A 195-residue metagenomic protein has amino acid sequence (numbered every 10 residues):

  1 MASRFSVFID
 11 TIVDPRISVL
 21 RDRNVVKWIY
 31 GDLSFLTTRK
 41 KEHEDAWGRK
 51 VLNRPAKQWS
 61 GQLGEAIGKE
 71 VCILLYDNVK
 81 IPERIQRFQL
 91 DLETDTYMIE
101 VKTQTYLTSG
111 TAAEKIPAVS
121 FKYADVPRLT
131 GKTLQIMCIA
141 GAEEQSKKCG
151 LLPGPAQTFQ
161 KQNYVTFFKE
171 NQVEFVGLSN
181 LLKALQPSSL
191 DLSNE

Functional and structural regions predicted by a protein language model:
M1-Y76: Interdomain/boundary linker segments immediately adjacent to catalytic/signaling cores
A66, E70, S120, F159-Q162: Residue-level marker for well-ordered alpha-helical positions
G68-Y76, Y123-T130, F168: Hydrophobic, Leu/Ile/Phe/Ala-enriched alpha-helical segments that form helix-helix packing faces
L75-E83: Short secondary-structure junctions
F88: Beta-rich catalytic cores
L92-T105: Conserved catalytic cores of phosphodiester-cleaving nucleases, focusing on short active-site segments
T103-A156: Catalytic cores of nucleic-acid endonucleases
Q135-E195: Domain-level recognition of nuclease-like catalytic cores that cleave nucleotide substrates
